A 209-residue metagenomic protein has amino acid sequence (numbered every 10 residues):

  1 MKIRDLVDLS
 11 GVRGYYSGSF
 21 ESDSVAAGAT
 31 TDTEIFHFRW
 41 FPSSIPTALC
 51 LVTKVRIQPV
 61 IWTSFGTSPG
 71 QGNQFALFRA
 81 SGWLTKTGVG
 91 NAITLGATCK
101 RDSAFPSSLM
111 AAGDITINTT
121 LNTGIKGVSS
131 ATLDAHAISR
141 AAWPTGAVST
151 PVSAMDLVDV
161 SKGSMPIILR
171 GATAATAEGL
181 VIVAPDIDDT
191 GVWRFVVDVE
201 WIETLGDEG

Functional and structural regions predicted by a protein language model:
K2-E34, F41-L51, Q58-G96, I168-G209: C-terminal interaction-tip segments
T31-H37, D156-S161: Short linear interaction motifs
C99-G171: Extended, solvent-exposed segments with strong compositional bias
